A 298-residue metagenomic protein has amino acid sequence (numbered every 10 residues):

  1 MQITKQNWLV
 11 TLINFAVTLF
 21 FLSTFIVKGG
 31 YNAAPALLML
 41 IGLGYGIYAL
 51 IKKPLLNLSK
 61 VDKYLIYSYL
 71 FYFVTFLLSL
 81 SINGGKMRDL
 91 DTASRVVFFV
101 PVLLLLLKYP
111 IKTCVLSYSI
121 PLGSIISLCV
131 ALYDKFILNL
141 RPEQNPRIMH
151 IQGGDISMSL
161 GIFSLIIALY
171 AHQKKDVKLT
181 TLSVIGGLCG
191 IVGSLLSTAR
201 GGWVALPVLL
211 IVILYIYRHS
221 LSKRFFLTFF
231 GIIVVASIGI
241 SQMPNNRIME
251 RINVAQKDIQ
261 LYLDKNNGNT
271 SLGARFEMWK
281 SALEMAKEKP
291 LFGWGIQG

Functional and structural regions predicted by a protein language model:
M1-T75, L104, K108-C114, Y118 (+2 more regions): Transmembrane signal-anchor hairpin modules in multi-pass inner-membrane enzymes, especially those that act on
F21, I111-N139, I148-H219, G239 (+1 more regions): Alpha-helical transmembrane segments of multi-pass inner-membrane proteins
G29, L80-D89, L140-R147, L195-S197: Membrane-interface helix caps and helix-loop-helix hairpins in membrane proteins
A33-M39, M87-V96, W203: Structural signature of hydrophobic alpha-helical transmembrane segments
P35-Y45, A274-K289: Extracytoplasmic loop-helix module adjacent to an early transmembrane segment
Y45-L55, F76-S127, G153-M158, I167: Transmembrane alpha-helical segments and their membrane-water interfaces
S94, N266-W279, L291-G298: Extracytoplasmic catalytic/substrate-binding loops of multi-pass membrane glycan-assembly enzymes
L196, H219-D264, K280-E288, I296: A membrane-periplasm/extracellular boundary helix in multi-pass inner-membrane enzymes that assemble envelope glycans
